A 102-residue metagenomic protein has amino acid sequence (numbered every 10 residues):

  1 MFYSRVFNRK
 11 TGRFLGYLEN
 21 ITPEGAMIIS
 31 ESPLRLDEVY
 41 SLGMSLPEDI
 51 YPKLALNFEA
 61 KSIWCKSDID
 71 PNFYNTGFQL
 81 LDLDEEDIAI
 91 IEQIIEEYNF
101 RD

Functional and structural regions predicted by a protein language model:
M1-P23, E96-D102: N-terminal helix initiation/capping motif
M1-Y3, R35-P47: Short coil-to-beta transition motif at edge beta-strands of beta-rich domains
N8, L46-E48, W64-K66, D82: Beta-strand elements of well-folded, non-transmembrane domains
T11-R13, Y51-E59: Short coil-to-beta-strand transition motifs
L18, A60-S62: Conserved hydrophobic positions within beta-strands
P23, C65-P71: Short, conserved beta-turn/loop elements at beta-strand boundaries and strand-helix junctions
E24-I29: Short alpha-helix capping/helix-loop boundary micro-motifs
I69-D102: C-terminal output/interaction extensions
